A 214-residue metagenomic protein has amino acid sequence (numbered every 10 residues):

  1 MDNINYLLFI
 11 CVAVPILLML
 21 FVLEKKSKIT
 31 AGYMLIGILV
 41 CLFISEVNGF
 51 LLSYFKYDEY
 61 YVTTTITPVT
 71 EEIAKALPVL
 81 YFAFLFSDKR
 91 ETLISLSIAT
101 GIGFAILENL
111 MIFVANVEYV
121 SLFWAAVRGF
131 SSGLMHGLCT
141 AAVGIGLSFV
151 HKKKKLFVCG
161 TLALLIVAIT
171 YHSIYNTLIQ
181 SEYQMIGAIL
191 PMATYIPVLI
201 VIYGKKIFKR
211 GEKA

Functional and structural regions predicted by a protein language model:
M1-A214: Hydrophobic alpha-helical segments at protein termini of multi-pass membrane proteins
